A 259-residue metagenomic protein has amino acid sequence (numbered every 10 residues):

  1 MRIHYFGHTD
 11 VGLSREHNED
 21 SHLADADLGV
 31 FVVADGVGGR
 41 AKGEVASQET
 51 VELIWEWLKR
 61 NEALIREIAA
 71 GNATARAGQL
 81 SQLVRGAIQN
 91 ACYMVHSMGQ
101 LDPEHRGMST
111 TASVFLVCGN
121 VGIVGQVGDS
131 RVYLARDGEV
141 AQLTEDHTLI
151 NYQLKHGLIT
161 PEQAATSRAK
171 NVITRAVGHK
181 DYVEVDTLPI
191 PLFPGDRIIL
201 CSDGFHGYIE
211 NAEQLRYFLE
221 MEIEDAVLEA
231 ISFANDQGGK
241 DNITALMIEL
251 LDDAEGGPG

Functional and structural regions predicted by a protein language model:
M1-G259: PP2C/PPM-type serine/threonine phosphatase catalytic domain
